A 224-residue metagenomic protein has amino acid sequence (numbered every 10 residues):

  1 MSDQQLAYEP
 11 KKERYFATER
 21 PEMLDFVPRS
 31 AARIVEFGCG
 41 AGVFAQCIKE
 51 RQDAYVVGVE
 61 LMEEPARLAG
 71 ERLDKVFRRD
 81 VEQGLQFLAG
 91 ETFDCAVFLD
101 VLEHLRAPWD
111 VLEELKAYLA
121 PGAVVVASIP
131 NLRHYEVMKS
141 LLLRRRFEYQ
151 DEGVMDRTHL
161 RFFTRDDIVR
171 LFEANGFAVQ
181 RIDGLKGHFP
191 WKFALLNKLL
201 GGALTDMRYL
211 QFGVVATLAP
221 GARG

Functional and structural regions predicted by a protein language model:
M1-E91, C95, W109-L112, R144 (+2 more regions): Conserved N-terminal segment of class I S-adenosyl-L-methionine
E82, L102, R133: Adenine-nucleotide cofactor-binding loop residues
C95-V101: A short beta-strand submotif of the Rossmann-like class I SAM-dependent methyltransferase core that lines
R106-D110, V137: Short N-terminal helix/helix-N-cap motif within the alpha/beta-hydrolase-1
D110-V124: A short glycine-rich, Lys/Arg-flanked "PGG" loop and its adjoining helix->strand segment in the class I
V126-E148: Conserved class I S-adenosyl-L-methionine
D151-D167: Acceptor-substrate binding/catalytic loop of class I
V169-A178: Substrate-binding/catalytic lobe of Class I Rossmann-like enzymes that use SAM or dcSAM, i.e., the mid-to-C-terminal
